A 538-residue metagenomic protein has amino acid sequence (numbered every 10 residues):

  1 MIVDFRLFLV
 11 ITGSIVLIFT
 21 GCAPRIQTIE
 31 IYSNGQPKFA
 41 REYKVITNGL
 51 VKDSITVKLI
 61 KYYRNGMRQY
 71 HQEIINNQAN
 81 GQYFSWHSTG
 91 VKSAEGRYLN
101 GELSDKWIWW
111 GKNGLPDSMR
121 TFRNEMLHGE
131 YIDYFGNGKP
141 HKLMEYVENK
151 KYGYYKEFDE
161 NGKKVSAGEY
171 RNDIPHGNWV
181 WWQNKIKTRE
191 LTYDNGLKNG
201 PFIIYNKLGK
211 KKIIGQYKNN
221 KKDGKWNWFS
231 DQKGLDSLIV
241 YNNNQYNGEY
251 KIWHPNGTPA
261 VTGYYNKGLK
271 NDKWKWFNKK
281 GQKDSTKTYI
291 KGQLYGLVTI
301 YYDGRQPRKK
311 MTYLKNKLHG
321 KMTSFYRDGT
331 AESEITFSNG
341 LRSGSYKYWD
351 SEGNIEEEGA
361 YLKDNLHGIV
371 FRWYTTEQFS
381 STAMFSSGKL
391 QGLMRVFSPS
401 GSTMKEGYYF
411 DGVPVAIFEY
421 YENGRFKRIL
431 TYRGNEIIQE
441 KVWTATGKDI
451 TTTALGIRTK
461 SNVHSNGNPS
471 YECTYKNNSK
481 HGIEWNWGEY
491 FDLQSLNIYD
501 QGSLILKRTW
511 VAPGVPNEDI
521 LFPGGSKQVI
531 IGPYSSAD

Functional and structural regions predicted by a protein language model:
M1-L9: Bacterial N-terminal signal peptides that target proteins for export
V10-I18: Bacterial N-terminal signal peptides
G21-D538: Glycine/tyrosine- and acidic-biased, solvent-exposed loop/turn segments at the edges of beta-strands
